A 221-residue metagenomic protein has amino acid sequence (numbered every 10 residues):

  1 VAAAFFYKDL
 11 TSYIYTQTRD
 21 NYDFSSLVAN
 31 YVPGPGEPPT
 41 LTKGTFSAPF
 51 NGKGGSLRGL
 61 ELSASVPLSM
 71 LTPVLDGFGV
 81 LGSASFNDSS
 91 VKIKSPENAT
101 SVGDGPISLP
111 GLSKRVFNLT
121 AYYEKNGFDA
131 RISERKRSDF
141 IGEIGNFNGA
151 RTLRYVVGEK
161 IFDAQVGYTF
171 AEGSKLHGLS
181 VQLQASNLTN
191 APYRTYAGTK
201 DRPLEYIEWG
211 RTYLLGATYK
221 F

Functional and structural regions predicted by a protein language model:
V1, V74-V80, R115-F117, N126-F128 (+3 more regions): Outer-envelope beta-barrel architecture signal
A4, A150-V156, G167, A171 (+1 more regions): Short, glycine/charged-rich beta-strand-loop motifs at protein surfaces that mediate ligand recognition and catalysis
F6-D9, V28-I144: Gram-negative outer-membrane beta-barrel transporters
T11, R135-G145, Y168-F221: C-terminal beta-signal and adjacent terminal beta-strands/loops of Gram-negative outer-membrane beta-barrel proteins
T11-N21, F46-A48: Short acidic-glycine motifs
Q17-L27, I93-D104, R137-D139, F147-L153 (+1 more regions): Flexible, surface-exposed loop regions and adjacent strand-edge segments of Gram-negative outer-membrane beta-barrel
F86-N87, E159-F162, G167-T169, A185-N187: Beta-stranded membrane pore/translocator domains
R131-D163: Extracytoplasmic gating/loop element in the C-terminal half of outer-membrane beta-barrel translocons and assembly
